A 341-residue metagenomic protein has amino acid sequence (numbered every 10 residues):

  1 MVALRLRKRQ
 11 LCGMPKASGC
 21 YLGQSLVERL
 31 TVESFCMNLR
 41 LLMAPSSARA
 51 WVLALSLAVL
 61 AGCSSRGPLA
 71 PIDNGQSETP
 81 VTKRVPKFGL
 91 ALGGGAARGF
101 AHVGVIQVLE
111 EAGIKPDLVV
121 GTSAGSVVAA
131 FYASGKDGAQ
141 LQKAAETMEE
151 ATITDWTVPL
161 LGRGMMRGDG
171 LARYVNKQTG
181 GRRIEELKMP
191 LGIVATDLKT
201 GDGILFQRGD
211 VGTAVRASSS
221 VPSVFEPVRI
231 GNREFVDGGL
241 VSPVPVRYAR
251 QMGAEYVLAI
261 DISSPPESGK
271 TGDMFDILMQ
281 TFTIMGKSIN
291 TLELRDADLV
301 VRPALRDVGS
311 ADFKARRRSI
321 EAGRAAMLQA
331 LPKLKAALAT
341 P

Functional and structural regions predicted by a protein language model:
L4: Carbohydrate-active enzymes and regulators
R7-L11, P15-L41, G62-V119, F131-P341: Patatin-like phospholipase
S46-W51: N-terminal secretory signal peptides and thylakoid transit peptides that target proteins across membranes
V52-G62: Bacterial N-terminal signal peptides
G121, G125: Gly/Ala-rich beta-loop-alpha elbow adjacent to hydrolase catalytic centers
V128: Catalytic DNA-binding helix-loop module of base-excision-repair DNA glycosylases/AP lyases
